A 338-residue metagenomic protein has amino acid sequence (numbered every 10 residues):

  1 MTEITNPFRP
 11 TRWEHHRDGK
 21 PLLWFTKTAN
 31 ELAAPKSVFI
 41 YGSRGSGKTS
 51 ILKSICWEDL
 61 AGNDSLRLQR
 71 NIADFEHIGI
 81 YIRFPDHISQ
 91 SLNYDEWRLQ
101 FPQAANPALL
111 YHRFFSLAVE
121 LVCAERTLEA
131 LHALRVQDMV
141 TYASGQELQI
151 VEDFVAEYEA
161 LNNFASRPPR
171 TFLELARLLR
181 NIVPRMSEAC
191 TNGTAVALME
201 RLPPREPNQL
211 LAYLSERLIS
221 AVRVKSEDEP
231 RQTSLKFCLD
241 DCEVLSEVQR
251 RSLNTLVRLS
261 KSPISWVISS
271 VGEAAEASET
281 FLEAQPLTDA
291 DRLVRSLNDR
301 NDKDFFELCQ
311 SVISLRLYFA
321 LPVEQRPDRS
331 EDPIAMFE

Functional and structural regions predicted by a protein language model:
M1-A29: N-terminal pre-Walker A segment at the start of P-loop NTPase domains
I40: Hydrophobic anchor at the beta1->P-loop junction of P-loop NTPases
R44: The conserved Walker
K48: Conserved lysine of the Walker
I51-R223, L293-E338: P-loop NTPase nucleotide-binding core
I55, S269-A274: A short beta-strand-to-loop transition that corresponds to the Sensor-1 phosphate-sensing loop of AAA+ P-loop ATPases
L198-V271, T280-E283: Conserved Walker B catalytic segment
A275-D291: Short regulatory helix/loop adjacent to the ATP-binding pocket of P-loop NTPases
